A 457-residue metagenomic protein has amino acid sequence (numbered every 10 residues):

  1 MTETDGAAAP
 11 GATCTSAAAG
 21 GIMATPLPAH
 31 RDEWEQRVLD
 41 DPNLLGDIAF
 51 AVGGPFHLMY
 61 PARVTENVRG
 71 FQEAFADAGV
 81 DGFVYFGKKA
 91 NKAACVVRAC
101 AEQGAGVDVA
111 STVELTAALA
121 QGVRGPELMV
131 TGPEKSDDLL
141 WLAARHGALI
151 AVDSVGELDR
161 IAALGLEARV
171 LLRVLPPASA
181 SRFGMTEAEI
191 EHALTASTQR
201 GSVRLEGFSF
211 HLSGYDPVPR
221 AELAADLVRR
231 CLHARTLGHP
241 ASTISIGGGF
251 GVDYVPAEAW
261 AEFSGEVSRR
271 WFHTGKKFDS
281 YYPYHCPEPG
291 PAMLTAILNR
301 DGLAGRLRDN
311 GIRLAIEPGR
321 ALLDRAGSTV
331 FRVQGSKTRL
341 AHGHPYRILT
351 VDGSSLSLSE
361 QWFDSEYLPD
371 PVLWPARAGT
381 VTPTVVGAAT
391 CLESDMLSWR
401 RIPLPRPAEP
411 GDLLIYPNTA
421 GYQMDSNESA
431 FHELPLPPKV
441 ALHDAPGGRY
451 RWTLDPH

Functional and structural regions predicted by a protein language model:
M1-I150, L158-A163, E167, Q199-R200 (+3 more regions): A charged N-terminal "starter" segment
P55, R145-I150, A178-M185, L212-A221: Flexible, glycine/proline-enriched loop segments at strand-loop-helix junctions that form or flank small-ligand binding
V64, K89, S111, A143 (+6 more regions): Conserved, mostly hydrophobic/aromatic
F83-Y85, G104-G106, G125-M129, L149 (+6 more regions): Structural preference for beta-strand elements that scaffold enzyme active sites
A90-K92, V113-E114, E134, S154-G156 (+6 more regions): Active-site-proximal loop/turn and secondary-structure-junction residues that shape catalytic pockets, frequently
D153-R204: Conserved anion-binding
R200-H211, P410-L414: Internal alpha/beta core interface subdomains
D216-P217, E222-H457: C-terminal active-site-proximal or functional interface alpha/beta core segments in diverse enzymes
